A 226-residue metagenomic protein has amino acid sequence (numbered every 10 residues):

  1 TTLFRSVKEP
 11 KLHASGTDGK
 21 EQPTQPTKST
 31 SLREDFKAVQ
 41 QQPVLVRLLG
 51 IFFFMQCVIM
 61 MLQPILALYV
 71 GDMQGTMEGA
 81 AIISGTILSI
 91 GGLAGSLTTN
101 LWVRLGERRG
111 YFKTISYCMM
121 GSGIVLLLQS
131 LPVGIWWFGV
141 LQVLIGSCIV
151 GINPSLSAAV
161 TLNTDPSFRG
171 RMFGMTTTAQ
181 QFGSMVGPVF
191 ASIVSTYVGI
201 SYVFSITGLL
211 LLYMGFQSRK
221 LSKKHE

Functional and structural regions predicted by a protein language model:
F4-G19, R219-E226: Helix-loop junctions on the cytosolic side of multi-pass membrane transporters, especially the intracellular loop
E9-L49: Juxtamembrane intracellular "pre-TM" segments in multi-pass secondary transporters
Q41-L62, V143, S147: Pair of pore-lining "gating" transmembrane helices in MFS-fold secondary transporters
P64-I82: Short amphipathic helix-loop junctions that connect adjacent transmembrane helices in Major Facilitator Superfamily/SLC
A81, P166-T176: Loop-to-transmembrane helix entry/capping segments in MFS-fold secondary transporters and related SLC/MFSD carriers
L97-G110, S195: Helix-to-loop junctions at the C-terminal end of transmembrane segments in multipass secondary transporters
K113-L128, G208: Structural signature of the two symmetry-related core transmembrane helices
G151-T164: Intracellular juxtamembrane helix-capping segments at the cytosolic ends of symmetry-related transmembrane helices
